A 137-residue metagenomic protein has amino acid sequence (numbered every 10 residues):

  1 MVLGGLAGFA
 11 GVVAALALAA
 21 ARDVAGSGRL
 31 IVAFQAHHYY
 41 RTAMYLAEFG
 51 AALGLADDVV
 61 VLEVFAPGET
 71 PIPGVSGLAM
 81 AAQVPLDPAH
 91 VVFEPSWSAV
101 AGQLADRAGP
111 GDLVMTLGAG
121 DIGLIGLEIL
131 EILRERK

Functional and structural regions predicted by a protein language model:
M1-K137: ATP-dependent carboxylate-amine ligase
